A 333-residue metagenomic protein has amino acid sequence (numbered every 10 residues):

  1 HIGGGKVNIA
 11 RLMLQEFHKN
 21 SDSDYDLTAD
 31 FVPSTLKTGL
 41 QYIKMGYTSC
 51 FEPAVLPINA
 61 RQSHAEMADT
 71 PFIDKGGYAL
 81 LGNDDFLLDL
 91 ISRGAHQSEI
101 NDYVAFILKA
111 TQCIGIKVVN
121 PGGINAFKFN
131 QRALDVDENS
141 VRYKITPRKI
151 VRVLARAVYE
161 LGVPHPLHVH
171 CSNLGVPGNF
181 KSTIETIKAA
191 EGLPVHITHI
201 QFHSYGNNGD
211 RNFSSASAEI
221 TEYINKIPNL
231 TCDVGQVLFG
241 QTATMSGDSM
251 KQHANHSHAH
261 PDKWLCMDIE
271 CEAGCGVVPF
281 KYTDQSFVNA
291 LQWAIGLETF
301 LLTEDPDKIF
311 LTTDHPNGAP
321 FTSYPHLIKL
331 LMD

Functional and structural regions predicted by a protein language model:
H1, F51-P53, T198-H199, D233 (+1 more regions): Active-site neighborhood of phospho(di)ester-bond hydrolases with catalytic His/Asp-centered motifs
H1-M13, I124, F239-S246, P320: Short, solvent-exposed beta-strand-terminating loops
H1-M67: Metal-associated gating/positioning segment near the N- to mid-region
Q15-S21, Y42-K44, D84, I124-N139 (+1 more regions): Gly-rich Lys/Arg/Thr-decorated short loops/hinges at beta-loop-alpha junctions or inter-strand turns that position
Y42-S49, E160-H168, P194-V195, P279-F280 (+1 more regions): Short, surface-exposed connector motifs at secondary-structure boundaries
A68-M267, D314: Metal-coordinating catalytic core of metallo-dependent amide/deamination hydrolases
P147, P177-N179, S286-I295: A general structural motif
G274-V278, W293-D333: His/Asp/Glu-enriched, well-ordered alpha-helical/loop segment that forms or immediately abuts the divalent-metal
